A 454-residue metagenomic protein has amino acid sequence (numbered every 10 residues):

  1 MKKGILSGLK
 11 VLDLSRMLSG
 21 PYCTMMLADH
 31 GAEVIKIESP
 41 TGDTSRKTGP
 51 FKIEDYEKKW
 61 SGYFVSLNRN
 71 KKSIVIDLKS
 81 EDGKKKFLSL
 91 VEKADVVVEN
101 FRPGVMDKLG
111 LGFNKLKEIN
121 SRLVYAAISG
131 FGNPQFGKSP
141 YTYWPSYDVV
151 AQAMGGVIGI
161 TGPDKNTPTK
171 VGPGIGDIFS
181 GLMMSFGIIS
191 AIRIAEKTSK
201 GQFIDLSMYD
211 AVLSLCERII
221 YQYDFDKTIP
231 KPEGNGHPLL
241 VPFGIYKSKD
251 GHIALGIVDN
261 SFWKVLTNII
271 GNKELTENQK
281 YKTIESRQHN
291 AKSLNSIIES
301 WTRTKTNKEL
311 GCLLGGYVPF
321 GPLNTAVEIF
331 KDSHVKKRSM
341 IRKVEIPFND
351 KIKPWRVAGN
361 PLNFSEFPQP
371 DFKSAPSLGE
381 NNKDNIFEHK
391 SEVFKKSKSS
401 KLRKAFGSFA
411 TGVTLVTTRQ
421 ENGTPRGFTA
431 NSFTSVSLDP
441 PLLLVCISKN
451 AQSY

Functional and structural regions predicted by a protein language model:
M1-K197, K373, S377, K383-K390: N-terminal helix-loop segment corresponding to the beta1-alpha1 unit of nucleotide/adenylate-binding folds
K2, D350-V393: Flexible, small-/acidic-enriched active-site or ligand-binding loops
F64, E233-P238, F243-G244, I352-W355 (+2 more regions): Short Gly/Pro-enriched turn/cap motifs at secondary-structure boundaries
N133-P134, K165-I175, E196-V212, K231-P238 (+1 more regions): Conserved Rossmann-fold dehydrogenase catalytic segment
G181-G201, S214-F225, T267-E274: Oxidoreductase and adenylate-handling cofactor-binding alpha/beta cores
G236, V241-L323: Aromatic-enriched alpha-helical interface/lid elements that frame and gate functional surfaces
G315-P368: A glycine-rich dinucleotide-binding beta-alpha-beta segment and adjacent secondary-structure elements that constitute
V393-Y454: N-terminal structural module
